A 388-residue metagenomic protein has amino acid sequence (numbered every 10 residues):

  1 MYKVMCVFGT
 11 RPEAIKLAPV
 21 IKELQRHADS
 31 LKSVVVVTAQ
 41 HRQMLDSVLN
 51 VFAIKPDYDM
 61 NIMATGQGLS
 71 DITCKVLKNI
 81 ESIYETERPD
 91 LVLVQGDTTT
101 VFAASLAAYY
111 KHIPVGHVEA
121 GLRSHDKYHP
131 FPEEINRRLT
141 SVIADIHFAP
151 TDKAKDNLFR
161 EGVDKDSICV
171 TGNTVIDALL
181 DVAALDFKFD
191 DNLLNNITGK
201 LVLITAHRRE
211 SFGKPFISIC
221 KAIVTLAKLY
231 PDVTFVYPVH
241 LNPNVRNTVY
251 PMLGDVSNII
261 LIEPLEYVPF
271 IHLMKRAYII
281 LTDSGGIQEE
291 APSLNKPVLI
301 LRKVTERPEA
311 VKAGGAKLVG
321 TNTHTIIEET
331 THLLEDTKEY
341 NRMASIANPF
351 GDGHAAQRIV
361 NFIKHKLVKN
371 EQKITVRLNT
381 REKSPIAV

Functional and structural regions predicted by a protein language model:
M1-Y237, P243-V388: Nucleotide-activated sugar donor-binding and catalytic core shared by glycosyltransferases and related lipid-linked
